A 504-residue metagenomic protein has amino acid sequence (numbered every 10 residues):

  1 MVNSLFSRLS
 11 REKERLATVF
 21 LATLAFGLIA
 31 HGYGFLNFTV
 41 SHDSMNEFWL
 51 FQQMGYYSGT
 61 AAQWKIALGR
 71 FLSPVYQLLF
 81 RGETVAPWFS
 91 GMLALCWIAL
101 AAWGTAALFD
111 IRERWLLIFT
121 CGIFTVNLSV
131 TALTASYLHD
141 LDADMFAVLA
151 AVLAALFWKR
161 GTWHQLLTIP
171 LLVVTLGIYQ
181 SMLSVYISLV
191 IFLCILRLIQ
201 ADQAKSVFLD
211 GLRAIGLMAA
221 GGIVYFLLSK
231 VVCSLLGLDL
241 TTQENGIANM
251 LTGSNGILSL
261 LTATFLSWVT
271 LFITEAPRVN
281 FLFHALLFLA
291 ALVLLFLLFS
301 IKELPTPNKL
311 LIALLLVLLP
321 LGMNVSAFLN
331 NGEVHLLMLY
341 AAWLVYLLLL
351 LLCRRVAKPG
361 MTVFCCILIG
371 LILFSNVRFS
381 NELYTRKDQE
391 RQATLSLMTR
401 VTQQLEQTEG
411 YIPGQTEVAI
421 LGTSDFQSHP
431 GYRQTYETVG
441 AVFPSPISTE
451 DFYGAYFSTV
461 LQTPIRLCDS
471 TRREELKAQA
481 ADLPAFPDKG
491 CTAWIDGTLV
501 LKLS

Functional and structural regions predicted by a protein language model:
V2-Q63, A67, P74-A101, A107-G122 (+5 more regions): Intrinsically disordered, polar/acidic, low-complexity terminal segments
S41-D43, F48-L50, Y56-V85, G211 (+3 more regions): Membrane-lumen/periplasm interface segments of multi-pass, membrane-embedded glycan/lipid transferases
I66, R70, R114-K159, G177-I178 (+3 more regions): Membrane-interface micro-motifs in multi-pass membrane enzymes
G122-I123, E303-F328, G370-L371: Transmembrane alpha-helix segments characteristic of polytopic inner-membrane glycan-assembly/cell-envelope
A151-Q165, R197-A204: Membrane-interface transmembrane helices that cradle and orient dolichyl/undecaprenyl
Q165-L166, F288, R354-F379: Signature aromatic-anchored transmembrane alpha helix within multi-pass, membrane-resident enzymes that catalyze glycan
Q165-Q180, V185-Y186, I191: Membrane-interface alpha helices of multi-pass inner-membrane proteins
Y186-A219: Perimembrane helix-loop-helix junctions
